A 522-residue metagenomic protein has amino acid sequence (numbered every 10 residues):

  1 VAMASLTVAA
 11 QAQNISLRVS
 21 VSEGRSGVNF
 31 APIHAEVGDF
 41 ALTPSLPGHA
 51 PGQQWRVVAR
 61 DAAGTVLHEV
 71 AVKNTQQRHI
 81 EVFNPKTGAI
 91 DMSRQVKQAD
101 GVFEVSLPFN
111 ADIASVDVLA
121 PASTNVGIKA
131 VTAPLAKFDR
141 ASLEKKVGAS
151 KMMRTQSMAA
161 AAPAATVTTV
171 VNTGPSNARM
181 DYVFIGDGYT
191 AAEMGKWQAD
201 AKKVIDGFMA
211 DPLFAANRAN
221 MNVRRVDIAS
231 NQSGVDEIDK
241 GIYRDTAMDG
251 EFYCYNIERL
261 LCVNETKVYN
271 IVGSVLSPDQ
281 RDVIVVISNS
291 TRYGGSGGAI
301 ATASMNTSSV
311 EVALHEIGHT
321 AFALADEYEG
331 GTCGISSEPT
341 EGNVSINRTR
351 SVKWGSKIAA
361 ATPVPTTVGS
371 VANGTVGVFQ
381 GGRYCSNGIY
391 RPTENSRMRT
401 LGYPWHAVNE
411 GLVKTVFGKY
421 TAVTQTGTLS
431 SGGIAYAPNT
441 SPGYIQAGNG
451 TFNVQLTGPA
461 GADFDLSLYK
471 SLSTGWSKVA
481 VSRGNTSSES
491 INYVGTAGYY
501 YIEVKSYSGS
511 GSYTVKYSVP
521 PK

Functional and structural regions predicted by a protein language model:
N14-H49, T451-G458: Short amphipathic, basic-aromatic surface patches that mediate peripheral association with negatively charged
I15, V19, Y328-T426: Replace "(M1/M4/M9/M12/WLM)" with "(e.g., M1/M4/M8/M9/M12/M26/WLM)" and add "not limited to" to clarify scope
Q54-R78, E144, M152-G273: Propeptide-to-catalytic entry region of secreted or membrane-anchored zinc metalloproteases
T87-D112, A122-G127, V131-P134, N485-G495: Beta-sandwich interaction modules
K196-W197, G294-L314: Short pre-active-site segment immediately N-terminal to the catalytic Zn-binding motif
E311-E327: Active-site recognition of the HExxH zinc-binding catalytic motif
V408, K505-K522: Edge beta-strands of jelly-roll/beta-sandwich modules across compartments, strongly enriched in secreted/luminal
G433-S487, Y493-G498, S506-S508, P521: Acidic, Ser/Thr/Pro-rich low-complexity intrinsically disordered segments
